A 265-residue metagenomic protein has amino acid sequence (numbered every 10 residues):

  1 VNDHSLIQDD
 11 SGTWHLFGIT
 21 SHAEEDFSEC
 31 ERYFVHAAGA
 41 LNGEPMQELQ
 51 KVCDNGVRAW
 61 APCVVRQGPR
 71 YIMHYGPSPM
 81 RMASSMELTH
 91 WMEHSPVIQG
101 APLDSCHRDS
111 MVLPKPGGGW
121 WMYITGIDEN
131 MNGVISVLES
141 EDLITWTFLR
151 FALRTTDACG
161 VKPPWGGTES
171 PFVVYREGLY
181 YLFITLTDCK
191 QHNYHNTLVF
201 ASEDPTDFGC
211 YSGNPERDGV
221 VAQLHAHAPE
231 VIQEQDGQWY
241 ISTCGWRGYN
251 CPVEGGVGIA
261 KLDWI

Functional and structural regions predicted by a protein language model:
V1-I265: Carbohydrate-active catalytic/glycan-binding domains of CAZyme proteins, especially the secreted or lumenal ectodomains
